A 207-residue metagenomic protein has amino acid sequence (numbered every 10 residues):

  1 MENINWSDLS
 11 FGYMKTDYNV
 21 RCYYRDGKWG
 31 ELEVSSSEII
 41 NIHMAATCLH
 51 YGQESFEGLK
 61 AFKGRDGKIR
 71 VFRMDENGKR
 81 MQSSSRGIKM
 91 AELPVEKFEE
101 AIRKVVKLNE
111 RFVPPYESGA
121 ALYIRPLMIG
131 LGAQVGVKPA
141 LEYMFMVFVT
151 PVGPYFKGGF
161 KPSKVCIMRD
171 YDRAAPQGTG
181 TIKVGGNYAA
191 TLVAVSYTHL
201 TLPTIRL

Functional and structural regions predicted by a protein language model:
M1-Y197: Conserved alpha/beta cores of soluble small-molecule-handling proteins
T198-T204: Conserved small/polar residues in nucleotide/adenosyl-binding loops
